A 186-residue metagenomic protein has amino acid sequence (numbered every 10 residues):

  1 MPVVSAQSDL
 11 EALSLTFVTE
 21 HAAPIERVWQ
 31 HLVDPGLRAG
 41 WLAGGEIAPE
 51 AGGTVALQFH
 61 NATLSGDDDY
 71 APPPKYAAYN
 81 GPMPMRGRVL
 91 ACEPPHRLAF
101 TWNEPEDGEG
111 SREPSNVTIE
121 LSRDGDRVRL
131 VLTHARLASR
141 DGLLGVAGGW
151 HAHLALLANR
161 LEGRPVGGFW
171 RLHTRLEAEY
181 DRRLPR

Functional and structural regions predicted by a protein language model:
M1-A51: Hydrophobic ligand-binding cavity/cleft-lining segments
A12-V18, T54, P84, R97 (+2 more regions): Intrinsic-disorder/low-complexity, polar/charged segments enriched in Ser/Thr/Lys/Arg/Asp/Glu/Gln
I25-E26, A48-A51, L90-H96, E120-R129: A short, structured loop/turn motif at beta-sheet edges
P35-P82, F169-R175: Short beta-edge strand/loop motif at the mouth of beta-sheet-based domains
L37-R38, H60-S65, A91-L98, E106: Short, charged/polar surface micro-motifs in flexible loops or helix N-caps
Y79-R86, P114: Short coil-to-beta-strand transition motifs
A91, T101-L157: Beta-strand/loop substructures that line and gate deep hydrophobic ligand-binding cavities in soluble
A135-R186: A conserved amphipathic terminal alpha-helix motif
